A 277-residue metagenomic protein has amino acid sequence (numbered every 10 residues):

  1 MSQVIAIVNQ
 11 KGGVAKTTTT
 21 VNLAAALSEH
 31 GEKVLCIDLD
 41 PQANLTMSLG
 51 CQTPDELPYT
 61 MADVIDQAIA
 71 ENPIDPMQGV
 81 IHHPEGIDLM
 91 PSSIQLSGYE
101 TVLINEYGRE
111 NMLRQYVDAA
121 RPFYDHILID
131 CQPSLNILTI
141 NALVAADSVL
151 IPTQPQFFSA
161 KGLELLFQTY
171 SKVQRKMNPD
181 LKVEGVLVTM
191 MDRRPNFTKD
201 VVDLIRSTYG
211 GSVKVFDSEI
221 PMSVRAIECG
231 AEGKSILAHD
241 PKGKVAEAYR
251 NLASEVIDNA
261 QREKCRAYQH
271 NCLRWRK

Functional and structural regions predicted by a protein language model:
M1-K277: P-loop NTP-binding core
